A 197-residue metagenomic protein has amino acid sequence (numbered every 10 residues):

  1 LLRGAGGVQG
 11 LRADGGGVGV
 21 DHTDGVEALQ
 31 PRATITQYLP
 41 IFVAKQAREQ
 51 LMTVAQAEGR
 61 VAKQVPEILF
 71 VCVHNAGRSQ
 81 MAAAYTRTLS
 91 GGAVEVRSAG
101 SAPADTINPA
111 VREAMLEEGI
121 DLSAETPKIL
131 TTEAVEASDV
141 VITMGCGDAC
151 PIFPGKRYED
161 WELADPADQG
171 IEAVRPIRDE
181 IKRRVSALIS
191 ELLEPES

Functional and structural regions predicted by a protein language model:
L1-V18, D24, T34-L39, T53-K63: Basic, alpha-helical nucleic-acid-binding regions used in initiation and control of genome expression
G17-R32, A44-R48: Amphipathic alpha-helical segments that form the core helices of the histone-fold
D24, I41, K45-E49, A84 (+2 more regions): Short, residue-level hotspots on alpha-helical faces of the histone-fold and other alpha-helical interaction modules
T53-T132: Conserved active-site segments centered on acidic
A76, C146-A149: Short glycine-rich anion-binding loops that position phosphate/pyrophosphate groups of nucleotides and phosphorylated
S138: An anion/phosphate-binding loop that grips the pyrophosphate of nucleotide cofactors and donors
C150-S197: Phosphate-binding/catalytic loops
